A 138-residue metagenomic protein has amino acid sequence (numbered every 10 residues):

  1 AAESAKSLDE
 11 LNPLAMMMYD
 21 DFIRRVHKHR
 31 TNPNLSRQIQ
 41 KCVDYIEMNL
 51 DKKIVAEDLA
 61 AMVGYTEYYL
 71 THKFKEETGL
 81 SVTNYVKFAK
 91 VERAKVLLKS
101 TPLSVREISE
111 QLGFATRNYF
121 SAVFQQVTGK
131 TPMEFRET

Functional and structural regions predicted by a protein language model:
A1-Y69, E76, L80, E137: Inter-domain helical "communication" segments and dimerization helices that couple sensory or membrane-embedded modules
V43-D44, M48, K53, E57 (+2 more regions): Terminal helix-turn-helix DNA-binding modules in bacterial transcription factors
V63, L112-G113, V127: Core residues of bacterial helix-turn-helix
T66, A115-T116: Helix-turn-helix DNA-binding motif, specifically the short coil turn and the N-cap/start of the second
T66, T71, T78, T83 (+2 more regions): Ser/Thr-centric signal marking residues that sit in or immediately flank functional binding/regulatory motifs
Y69-L70, F74, Y119-F120, F124: Short hydrophobic/aromatic patch on the recognition helix
A122-T138: …primarily DNA-binding HTH/wHTH and HhH modules…
